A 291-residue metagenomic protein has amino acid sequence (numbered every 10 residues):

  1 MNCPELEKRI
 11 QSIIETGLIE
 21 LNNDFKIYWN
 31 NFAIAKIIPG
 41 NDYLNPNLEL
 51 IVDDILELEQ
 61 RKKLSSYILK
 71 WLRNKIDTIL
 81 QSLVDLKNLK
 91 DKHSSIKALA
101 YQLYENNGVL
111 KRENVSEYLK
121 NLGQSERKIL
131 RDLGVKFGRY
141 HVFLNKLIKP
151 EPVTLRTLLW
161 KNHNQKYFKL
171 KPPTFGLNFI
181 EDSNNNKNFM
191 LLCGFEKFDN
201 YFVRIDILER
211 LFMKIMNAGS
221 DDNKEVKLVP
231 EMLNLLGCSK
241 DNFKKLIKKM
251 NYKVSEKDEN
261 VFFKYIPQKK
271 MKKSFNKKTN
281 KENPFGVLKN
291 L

Functional and structural regions predicted by a protein language model:
M1-L228, L235-L236, K240, K245 (+2 more regions): Acidic, serine/threonine- and proline-rich low-complexity intrinsically disordered segments
L233-G237, F275-K278: Short, flexible active-site recognition loops that position polar ligands and cofactors
Q268-F275: Short, charged/polar, Gly/Pro-enriched secondary-structure boundary elements
K277-L291: Short linear clamp-binding motif
